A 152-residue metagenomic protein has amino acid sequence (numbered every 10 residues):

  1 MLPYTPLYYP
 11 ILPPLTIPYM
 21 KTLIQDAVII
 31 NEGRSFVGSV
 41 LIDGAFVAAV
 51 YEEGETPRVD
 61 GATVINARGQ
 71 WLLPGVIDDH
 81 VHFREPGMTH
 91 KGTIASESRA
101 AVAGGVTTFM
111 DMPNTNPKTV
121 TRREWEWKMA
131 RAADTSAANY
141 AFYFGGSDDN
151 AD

Functional and structural regions predicted by a protein language model:
M1-P18: Low-complexity proline/serine/threonine-rich segments in eukaryotic and viral proteins
I17-T22, V28-P74: Histidine-rich, glycine-flanked metal-binding segment
K21, R34, A103, D134-A137: Alpha-helix termination/capping residues and helix-transition junctions
A67-T135: Metal-associated gating/positioning segment near the N- to mid-region
N114, G146-D148: Active-site-proximal loop/turn and secondary-structure-junction residues that shape catalytic pockets, frequently
R131-G145: A glycine-rich helix N-cap at a beta->alpha junction
N150-D152: Hydrophobic, small-residue-rich alpha-helical packing segments that form membrane-like cores
